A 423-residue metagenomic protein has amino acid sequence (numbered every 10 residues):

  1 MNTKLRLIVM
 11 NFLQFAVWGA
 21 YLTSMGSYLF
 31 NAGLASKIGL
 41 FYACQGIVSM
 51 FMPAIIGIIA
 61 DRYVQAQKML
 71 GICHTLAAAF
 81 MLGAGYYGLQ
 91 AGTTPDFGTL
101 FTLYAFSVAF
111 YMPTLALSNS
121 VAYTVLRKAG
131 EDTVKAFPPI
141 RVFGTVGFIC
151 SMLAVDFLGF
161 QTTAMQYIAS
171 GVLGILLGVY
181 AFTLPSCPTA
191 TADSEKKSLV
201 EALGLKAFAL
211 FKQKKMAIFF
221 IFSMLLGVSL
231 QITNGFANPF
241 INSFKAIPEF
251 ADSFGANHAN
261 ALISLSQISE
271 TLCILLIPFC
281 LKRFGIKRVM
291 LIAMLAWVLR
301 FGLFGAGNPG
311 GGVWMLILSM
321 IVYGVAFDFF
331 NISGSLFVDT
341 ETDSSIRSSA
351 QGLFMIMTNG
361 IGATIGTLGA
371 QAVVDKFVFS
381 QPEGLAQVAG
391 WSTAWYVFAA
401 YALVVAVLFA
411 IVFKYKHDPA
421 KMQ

Functional and structural regions predicted by a protein language model:
M1, P185-I221, A246-A251: Juxtamembrane intracellular "pre-TM" segments in multi-pass secondary transporters
M1-M50, K215-A251, H258-A259, N331: Helix-loop boundary and gating motifs at the non-cytosolic
L40-A60, A261-L276: Central cavity-lining transmembrane alpha-helices of secondary-active solute carriers, predominantly the Major
I55, G83-L89, G174-S186, V378 (+1 more regions): Multi-pass alpha-helical transporter architecture, strongest for 12-TM Major Facilitator/SLC carriers used
D61-T75, K282-M294: Cytoplasmic membrane-interface "Motif A"-like loop-to-helix N-cap segments of 12-TM Major Facilitator Superfamily
T75-T94, L295-G310: C-terminal ends and interior cores of transmembrane alpha-helices in multi-pass membrane transporters/permeases
F157-L173, A372-V404: A membrane-interface helix-boundary motif in multi-pass transporters
R288-G334: C-terminal transmembrane helical hairpin of 12-TM major facilitator-type secondary transporters
